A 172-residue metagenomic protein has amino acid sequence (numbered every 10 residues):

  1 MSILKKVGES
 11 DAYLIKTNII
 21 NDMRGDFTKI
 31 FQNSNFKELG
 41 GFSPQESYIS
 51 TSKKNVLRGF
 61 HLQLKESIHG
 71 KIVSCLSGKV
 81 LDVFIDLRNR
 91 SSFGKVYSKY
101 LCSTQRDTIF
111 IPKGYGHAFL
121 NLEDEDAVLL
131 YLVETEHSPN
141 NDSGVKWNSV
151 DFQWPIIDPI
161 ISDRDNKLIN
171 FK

Functional and structural regions predicted by a protein language model:
M1-T104, D124-A127, Y131-K172: Non-catalytic, conserved peripheral segments adjacent to functional cores
L101-D124: Conserved metal-binding segment of the jelly-roll/cupin
